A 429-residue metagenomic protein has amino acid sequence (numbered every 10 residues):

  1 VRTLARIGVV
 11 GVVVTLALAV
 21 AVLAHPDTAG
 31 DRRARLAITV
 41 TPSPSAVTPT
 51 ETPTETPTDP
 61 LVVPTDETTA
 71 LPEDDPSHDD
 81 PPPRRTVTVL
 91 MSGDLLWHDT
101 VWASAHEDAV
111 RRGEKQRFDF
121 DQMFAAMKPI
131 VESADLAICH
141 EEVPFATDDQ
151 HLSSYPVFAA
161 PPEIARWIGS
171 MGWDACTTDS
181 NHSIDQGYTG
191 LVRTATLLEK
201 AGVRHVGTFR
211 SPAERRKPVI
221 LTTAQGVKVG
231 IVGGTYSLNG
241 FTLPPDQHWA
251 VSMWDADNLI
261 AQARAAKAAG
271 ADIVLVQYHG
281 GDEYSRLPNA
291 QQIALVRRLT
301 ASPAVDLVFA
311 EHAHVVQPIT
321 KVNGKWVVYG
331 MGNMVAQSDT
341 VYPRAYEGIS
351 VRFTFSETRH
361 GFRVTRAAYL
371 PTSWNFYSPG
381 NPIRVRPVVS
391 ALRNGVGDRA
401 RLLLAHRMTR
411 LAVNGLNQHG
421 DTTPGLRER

Functional and structural regions predicted by a protein language model:
T3-G11, L18-G30, R35-I38, S43 (+2 more regions): Acidic, metal/ion-coordinating pockets
V47-P49: Low-complexity, intrinsically disordered segments with a bias for serine/threonine
